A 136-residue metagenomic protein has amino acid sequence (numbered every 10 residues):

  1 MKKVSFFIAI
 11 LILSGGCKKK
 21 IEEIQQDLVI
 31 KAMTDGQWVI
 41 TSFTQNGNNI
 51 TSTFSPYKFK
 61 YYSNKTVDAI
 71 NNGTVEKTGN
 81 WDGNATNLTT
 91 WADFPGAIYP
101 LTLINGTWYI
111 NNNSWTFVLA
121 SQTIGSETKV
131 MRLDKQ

Functional and structural regions predicted by a protein language model:
M1-V4, K19: Positively charged n-region of N-terminal signal peptides that target proteins for export
S5-A9: Sec-dependent signal peptide hydrophobic core
I10-L11, L101: N-terminal start and proteolytic maturation junction detector
L13-G16: C-terminal motif of bacterial Sec signal peptides marking the signal peptidase cleavage site
K18-T78, T86-Q136: Lipid interaction determinants
